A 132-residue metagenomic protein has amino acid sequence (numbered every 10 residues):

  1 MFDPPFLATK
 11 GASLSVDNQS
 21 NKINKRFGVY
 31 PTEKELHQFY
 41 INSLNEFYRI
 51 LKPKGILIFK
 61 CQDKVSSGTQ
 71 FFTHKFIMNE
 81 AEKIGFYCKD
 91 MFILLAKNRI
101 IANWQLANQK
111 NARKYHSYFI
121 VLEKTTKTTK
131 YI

Functional and structural regions predicted by a protein language model:
M1-I132: Class I S-adenosyl-L-methionine-dependent methyltransferase catalytic core
